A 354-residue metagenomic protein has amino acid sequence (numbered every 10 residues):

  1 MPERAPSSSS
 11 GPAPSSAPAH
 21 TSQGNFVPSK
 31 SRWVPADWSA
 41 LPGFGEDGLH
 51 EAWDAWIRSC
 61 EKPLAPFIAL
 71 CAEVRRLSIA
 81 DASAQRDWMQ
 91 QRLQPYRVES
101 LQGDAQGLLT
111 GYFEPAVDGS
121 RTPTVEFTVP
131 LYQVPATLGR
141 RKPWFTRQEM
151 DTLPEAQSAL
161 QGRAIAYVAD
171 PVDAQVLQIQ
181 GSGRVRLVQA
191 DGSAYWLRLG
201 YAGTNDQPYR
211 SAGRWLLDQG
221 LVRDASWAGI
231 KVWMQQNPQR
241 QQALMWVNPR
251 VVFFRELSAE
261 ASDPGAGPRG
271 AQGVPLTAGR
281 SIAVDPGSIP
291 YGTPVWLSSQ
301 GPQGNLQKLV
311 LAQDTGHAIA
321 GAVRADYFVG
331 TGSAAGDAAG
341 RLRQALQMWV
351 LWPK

Functional and structural regions predicted by a protein language model:
M1-W33: Compositionally biased, proline/threonine/alanine/serine-rich low-complexity intrinsically disordered stretches
P2, V34, P42-D54, A261-K354: C-terminal soluble interaction/assembly domains
A19-K30, P42, R97-E99, A169-P171 (+6 more regions): Residue-level detector of functional hotspots within protein domains
R32-A259, G270: Secretory/export targeting leaders with adjacent low-complexity proregions
